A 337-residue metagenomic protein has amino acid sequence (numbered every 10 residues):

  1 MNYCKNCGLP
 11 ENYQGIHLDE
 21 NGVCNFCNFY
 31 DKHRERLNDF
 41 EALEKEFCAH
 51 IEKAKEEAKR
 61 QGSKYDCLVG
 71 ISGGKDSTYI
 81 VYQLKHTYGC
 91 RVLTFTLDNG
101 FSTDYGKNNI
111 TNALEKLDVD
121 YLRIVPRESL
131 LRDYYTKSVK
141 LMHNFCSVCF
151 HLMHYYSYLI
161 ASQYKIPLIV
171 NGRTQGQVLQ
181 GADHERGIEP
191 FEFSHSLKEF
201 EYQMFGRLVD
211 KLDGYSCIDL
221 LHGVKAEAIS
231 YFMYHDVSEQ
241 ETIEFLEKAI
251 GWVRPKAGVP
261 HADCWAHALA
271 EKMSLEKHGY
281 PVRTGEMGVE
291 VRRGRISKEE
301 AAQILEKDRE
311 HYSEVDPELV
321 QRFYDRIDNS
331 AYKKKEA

Functional and structural regions predicted by a protein language model:
M1-C67, Q83-A337: Nucleotide-activated chemistry modules centered on ATP-dependent adenylation/adenylyltransferase
C67-D76: Short, glycine-rich nucleotide/cofactor-binding loops
Y79-I80: Hydrophobic positions on the alpha1 helix immediately C-terminal to the Walker A/P-loop
